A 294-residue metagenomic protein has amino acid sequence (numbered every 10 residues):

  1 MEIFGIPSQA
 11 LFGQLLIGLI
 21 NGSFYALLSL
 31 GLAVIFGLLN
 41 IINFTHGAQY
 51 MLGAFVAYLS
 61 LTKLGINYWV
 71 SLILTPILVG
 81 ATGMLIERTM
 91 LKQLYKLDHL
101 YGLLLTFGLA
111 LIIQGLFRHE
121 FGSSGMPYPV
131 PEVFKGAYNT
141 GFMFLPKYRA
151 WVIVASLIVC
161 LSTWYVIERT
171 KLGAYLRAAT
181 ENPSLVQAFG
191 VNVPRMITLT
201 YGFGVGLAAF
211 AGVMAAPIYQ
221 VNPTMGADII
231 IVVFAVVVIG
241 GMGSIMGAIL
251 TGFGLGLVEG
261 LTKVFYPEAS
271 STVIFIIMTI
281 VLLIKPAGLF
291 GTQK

Functional and structural regions predicted by a protein language model:
M1-L28, V56, N67-S71, D98-Y101 (+3 more regions): Membrane-interfacial amphipathic/re-entrant helices at transmembrane-helix boundaries
A10, T89, E120, E181-A188 (+2 more regions): Cytosolic-side transmembrane-helix boundaries in multi-pass membrane proteins
A10-T62, T89-K96, Y101, I239-I245: Single transmembrane alpha-helix segments in multi-pass membrane proteins
N21, M143-V221, I245-T251: Helix-loop-helix "hairpin" substructures at the membrane interface of multi-pass membrane proteins
Y25, G65-I77, T198-A208, G212-V213 (+2 more regions): Transmembrane alpha-helical segments in multi-pass inner-membrane proteins
A54, Y58, P76-T82, L109-F117 (+5 more regions): Hydrophobic core segments of alpha-helical transmembrane domains in multi-pass membrane transport and ion-translocation
I66-L109, L116, L250-L255, K285-P286: Alpha-helical transmembrane segments within multi-pass membrane transporters and channels
Q93-R169, M196-L199, L261, E268 (+3 more regions): Transmembrane helix-bundle core of multi-pass membrane transporters and related energy-transducing complexes
